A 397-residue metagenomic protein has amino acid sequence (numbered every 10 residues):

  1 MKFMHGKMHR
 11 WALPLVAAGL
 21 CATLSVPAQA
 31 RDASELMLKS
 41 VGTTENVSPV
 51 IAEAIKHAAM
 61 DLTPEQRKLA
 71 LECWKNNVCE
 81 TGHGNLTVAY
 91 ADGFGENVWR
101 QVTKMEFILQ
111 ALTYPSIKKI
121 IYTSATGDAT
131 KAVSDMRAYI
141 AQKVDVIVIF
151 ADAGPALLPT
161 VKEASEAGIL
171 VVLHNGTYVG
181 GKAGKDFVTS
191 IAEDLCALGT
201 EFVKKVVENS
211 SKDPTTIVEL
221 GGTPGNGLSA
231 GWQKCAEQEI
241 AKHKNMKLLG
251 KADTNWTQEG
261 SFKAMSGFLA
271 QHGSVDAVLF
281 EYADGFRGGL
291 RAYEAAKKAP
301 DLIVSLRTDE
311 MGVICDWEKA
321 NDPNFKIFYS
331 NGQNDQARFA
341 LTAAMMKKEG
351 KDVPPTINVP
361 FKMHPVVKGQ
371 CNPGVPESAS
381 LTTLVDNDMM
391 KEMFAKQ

Functional and structural regions predicted by a protein language model:
P14-T23: Bacterial N-terminal signal peptides
R31-L86, G332, A337-Q397: Hinge/cleft segment of the Venus flytrap/periplasmic-binding protein
E35-P49, A54-E106, Q110, Y114 (+4 more regions): Extracytoplasmic "Venus flytrap"
C73-K75, I120-K143, T200, K251-Q271 (+1 more regions): Structural motif
W74, A132, T189-T216, G231 (+3 more regions): Hydrophobic alpha-helical segments within soluble ligand-binding/sensing domains
V88-D92, E96, F107-L109, T200-K251 (+2 more regions): An alpha-beta-alpha
I147-E166, A236, T254-W317: Hydrophobic alpha-helical
G154-A197, M311-K319: Flexible loop/hinge segments that line or gate small-molecule binding clefts
